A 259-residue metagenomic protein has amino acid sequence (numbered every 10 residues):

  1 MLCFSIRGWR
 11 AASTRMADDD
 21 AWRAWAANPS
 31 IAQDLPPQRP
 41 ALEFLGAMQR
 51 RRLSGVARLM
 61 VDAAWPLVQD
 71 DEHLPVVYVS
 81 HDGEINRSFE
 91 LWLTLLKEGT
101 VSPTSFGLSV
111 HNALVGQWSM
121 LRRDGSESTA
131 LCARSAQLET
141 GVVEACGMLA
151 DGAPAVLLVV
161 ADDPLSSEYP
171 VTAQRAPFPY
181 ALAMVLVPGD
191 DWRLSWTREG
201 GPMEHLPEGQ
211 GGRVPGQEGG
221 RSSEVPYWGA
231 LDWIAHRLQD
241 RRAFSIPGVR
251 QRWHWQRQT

Functional and structural regions predicted by a protein language model:
M1-S105, V110-S128, A161-T259: Conserved "HGTGT" condensation-loop signature of ketosynthase/thiolase-family condensing enzymes that catalyze
V61-A64, C132-V156: Active-site-proximal alpha-helical scaffold in enzymes
